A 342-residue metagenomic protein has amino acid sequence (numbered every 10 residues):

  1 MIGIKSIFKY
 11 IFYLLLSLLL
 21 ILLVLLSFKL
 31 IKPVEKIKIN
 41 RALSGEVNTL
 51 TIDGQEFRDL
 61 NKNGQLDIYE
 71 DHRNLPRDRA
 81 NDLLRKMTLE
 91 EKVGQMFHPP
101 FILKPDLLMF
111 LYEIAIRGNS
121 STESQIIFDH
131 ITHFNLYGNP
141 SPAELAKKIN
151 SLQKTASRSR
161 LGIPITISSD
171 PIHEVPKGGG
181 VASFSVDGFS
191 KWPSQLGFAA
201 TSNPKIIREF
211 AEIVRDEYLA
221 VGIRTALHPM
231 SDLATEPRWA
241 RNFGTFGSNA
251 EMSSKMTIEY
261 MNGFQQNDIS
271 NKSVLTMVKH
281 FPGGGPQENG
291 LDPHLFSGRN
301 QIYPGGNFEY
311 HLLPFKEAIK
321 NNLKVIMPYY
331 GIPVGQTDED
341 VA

Functional and structural regions predicted by a protein language model:
I2-A342: Glycoside hydrolase catalytic-domain context in secreted enzymes
